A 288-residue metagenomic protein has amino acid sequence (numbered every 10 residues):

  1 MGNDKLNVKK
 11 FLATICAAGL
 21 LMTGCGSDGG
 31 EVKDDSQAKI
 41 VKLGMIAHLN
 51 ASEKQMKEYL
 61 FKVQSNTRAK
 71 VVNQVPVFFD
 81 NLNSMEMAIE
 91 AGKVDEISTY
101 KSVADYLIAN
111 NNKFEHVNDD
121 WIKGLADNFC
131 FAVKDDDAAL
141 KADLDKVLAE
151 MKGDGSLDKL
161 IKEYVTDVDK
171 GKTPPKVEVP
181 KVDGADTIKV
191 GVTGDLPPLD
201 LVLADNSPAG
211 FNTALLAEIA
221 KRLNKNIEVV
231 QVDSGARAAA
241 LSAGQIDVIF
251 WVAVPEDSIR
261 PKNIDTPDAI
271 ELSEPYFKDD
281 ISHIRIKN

Functional and structural regions predicted by a protein language model:
G2-L12: Bacterial N-terminal signal peptides that target proteins for export
M22-G24: C-terminal motif of bacterial Sec signal peptides marking the signal peptidase cleavage site
G26, L49-A51, L60-F61, A126-G171 (+2 more regions): Extended ligand-binding regions for polar small-molecule ligands
G26-V41: Short, low-complexity, disordered segments immediately C-terminal to signal peptides in bacterial exported proteins
E31-V32, A47-H48, S98-A126, D135 (+1 more regions): Acidic, polar ligand-binding/catalytic clefts
A38-E96, Y100, D143, G184-R260: Extracytoplasmic small-molecule ligand-binding "clamshell" domains of the periplasmic binding protein/Venus flytrap
G124-C130, P197-L201: Surface-exposed aromatic
L160-V190: Disordered inhibitory propeptide/activation segment of secreted metzincin zinc metalloprotease zymogens, centered on
